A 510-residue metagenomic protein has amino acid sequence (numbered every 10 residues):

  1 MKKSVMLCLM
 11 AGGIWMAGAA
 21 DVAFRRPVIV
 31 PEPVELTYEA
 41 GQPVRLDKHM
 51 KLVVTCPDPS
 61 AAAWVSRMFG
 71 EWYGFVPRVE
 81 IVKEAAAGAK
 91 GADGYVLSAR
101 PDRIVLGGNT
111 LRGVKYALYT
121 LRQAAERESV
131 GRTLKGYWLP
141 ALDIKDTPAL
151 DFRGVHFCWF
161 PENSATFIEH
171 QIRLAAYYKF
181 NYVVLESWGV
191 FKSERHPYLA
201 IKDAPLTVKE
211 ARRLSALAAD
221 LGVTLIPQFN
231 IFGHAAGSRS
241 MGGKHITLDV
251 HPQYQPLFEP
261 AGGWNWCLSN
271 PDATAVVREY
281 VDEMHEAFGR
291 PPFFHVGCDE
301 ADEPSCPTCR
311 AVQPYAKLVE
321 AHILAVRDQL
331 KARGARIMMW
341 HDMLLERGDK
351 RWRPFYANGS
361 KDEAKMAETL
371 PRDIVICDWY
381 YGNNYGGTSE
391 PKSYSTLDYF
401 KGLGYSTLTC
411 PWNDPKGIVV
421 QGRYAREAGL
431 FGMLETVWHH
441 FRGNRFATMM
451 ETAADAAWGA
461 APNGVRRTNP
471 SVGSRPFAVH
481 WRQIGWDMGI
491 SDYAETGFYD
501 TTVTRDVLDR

Functional and structural regions predicted by a protein language model:
M1-S4: Positively charged n-region of N-terminal signal peptides that target proteins for export
C8-G18: Hydrophobic h-region of N-terminal signal peptides that target proteins for export in Gram-negative bacteria
A19-K145, P354, K361-D362, W379: Acidic, contiguous N-terminal accessory segments
I29-E32, L36-E39, L46, V54-T55 (+6 more regions): Substrate-binding groove of N-acetylhexosamine-processing glycoside hydrolases
T55, V82, Q228-N230, D299 (+1 more regions): Short loop/turn motifs enriched for small/polar and acidic residues
S60-A61, E162-S164, A175, V190-E194 (+6 more regions): Flexible loop/turn segments at secondary-structure boundaries
G74-G88, R132-K135, V184-F191, C410-D414 (+2 more regions): A generic structural motif
L97-M338: Feature activates predominantly on carbohydrate-active enzymes
